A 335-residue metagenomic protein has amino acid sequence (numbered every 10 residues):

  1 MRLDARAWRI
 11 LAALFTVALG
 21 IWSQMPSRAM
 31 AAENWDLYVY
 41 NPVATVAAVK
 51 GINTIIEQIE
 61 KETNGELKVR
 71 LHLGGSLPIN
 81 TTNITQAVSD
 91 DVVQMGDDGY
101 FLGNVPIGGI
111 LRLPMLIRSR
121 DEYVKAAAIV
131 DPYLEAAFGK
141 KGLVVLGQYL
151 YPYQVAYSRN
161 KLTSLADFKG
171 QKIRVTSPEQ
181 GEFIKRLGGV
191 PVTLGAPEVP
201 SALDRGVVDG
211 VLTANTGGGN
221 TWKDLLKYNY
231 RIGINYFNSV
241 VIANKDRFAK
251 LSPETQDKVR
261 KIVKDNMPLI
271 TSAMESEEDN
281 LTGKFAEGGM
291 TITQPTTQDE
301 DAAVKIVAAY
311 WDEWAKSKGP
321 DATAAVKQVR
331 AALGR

Functional and structural regions predicted by a protein language model:
M1-A7: N-terminal secretory signal peptides that target proteins for export/translocation
A7-W8, W22, E62: Generic N-terminal leader/processing signal
L11-S23: Bacterial N-terminal signal peptides
W22-M30: Bacterial Sec-dependent signal peptides at the C-terminal "C-region" and cleavage site
M30-R120, F138-R335: N-terminal secretory/targeting leader peptides
R118-E135: A gly/proline- and charged-residue-enriched helix-loop-helix capping module
